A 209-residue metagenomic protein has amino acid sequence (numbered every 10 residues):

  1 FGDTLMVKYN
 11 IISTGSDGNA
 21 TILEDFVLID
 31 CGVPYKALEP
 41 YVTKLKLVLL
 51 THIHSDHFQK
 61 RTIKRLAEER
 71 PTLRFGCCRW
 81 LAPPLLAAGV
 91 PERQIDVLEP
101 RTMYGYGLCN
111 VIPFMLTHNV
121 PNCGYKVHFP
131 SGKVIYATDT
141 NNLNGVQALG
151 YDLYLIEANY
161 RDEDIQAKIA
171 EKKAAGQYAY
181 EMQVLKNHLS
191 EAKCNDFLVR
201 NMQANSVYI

Functional and structural regions predicted by a protein language model:
G2-T43, C123-D139, D152-L153: Conserved beta-strand hairpin/beta-sheet module of binuclear metal-dependent hydrolase folds, prominently
S13-T14, C31-V33, I53, W80 (+3 more regions): Active-site metal-binding loops of divalent metal-dependent hydrolases
D25, L45, R70, E92 (+2 more regions): Short, well-ordered alpha-helix to beta-strand connector turns
P34-C77: Active-site metal-binding motif and surrounding structural segment of the metallo-beta-lactamase
K36, H54-F58, A82-P84, T102 (+3 more regions): Active-site environment of divalent metal-dependent phosphoester hydrolases
C77-S131: Metallo-beta-lactamase
T102, L108-H118, F129-G132, N142 (+1 more regions): Conserved catalytic scaffold of divalent metal-dependent phosphoesterases
A148-I209: Cap/insert and terminal regions of metallo-dependent hydrolase folds
